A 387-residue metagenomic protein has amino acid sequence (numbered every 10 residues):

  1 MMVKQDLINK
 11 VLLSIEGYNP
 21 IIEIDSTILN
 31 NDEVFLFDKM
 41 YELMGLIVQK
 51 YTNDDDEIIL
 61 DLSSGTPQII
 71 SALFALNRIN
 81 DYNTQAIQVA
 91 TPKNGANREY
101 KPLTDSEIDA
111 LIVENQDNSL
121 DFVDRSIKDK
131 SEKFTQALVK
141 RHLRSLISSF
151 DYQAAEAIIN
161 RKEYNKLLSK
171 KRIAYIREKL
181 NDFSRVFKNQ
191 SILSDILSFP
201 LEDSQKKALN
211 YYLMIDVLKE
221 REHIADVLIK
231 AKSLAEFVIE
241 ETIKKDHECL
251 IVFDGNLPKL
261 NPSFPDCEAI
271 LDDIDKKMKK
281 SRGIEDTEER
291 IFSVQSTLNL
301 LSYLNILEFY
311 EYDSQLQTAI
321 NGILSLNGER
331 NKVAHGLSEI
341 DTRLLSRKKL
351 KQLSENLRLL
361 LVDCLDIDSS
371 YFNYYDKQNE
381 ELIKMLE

Functional and structural regions predicted by a protein language model:
M1-E57, Q68-E387: Long, low-complexity, Lys/Arg-enriched
L60: Conformationally flexible catalytic loops at phosphate/diphosphate-handling active centers
S64-T66: Terminal helix-to-tail segments of small alpha-helical proteins
